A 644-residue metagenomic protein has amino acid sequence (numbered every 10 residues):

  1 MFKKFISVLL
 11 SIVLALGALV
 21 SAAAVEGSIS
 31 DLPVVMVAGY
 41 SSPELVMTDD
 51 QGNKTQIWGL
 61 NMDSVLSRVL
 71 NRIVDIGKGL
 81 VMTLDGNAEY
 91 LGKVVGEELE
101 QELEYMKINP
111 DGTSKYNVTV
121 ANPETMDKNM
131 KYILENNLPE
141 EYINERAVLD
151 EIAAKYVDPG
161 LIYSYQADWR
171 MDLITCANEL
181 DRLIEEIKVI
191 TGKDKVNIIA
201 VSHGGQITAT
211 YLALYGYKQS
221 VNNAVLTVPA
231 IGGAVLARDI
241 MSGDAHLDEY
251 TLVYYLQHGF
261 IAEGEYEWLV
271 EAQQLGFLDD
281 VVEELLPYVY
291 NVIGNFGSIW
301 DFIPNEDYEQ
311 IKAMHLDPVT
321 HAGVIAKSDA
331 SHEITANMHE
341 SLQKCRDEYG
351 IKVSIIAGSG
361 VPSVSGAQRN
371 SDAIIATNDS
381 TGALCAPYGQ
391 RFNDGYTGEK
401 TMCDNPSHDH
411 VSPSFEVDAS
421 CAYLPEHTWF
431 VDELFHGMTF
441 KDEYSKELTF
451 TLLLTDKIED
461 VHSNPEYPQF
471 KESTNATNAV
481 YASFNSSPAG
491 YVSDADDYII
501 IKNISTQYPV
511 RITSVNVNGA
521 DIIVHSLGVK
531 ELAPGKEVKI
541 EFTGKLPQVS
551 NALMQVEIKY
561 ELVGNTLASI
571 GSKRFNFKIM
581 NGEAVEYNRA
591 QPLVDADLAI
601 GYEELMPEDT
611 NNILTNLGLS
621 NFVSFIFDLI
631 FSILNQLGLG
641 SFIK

Functional and structural regions predicted by a protein language model:
L9-G17: Bacterial N-terminal signal peptides
L16-S28, I643-K644: Sec-dependent signal peptide cleavage junction
V25-I199, G205-Q257, P362, D372 (+4 more regions): N-terminal non-catalytic accessory region
G160-I174, L286-S371: Alpha/beta-hydrolase fold catalytic core
V492-Y498, A552-M554: Short, solvent-exposed loop/turn segments enriched in Ser/Thr/Gly
I501-T506: Asparagine-centered strand-capping/turn motif at beta-strand->loop junctions
I523-P547: Intrinsically disordered, low-complexity Pro/Gly/Ser/Thr-rich segments with frequent PxxP/GP/PP motifs and embedded
V549-E583: Terminal connector regions
